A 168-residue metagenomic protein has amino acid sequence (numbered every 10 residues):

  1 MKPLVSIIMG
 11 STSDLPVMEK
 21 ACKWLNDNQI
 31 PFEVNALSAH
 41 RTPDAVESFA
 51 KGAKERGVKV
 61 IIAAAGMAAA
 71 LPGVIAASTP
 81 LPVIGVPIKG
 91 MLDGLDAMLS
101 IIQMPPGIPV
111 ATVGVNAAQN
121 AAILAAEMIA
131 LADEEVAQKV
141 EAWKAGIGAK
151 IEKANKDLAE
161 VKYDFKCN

Functional and structural regions predicted by a protein language model:
K2-R41: Glycine-rich phosphate/diphosphate-binding loop of Rossmann-like nucleotide-binding domains
P3, M9-P16, K20, L95-N168: C-terminal binding/interaction regions
L4-I7, F32-E33, K59-I61, L81-I84 (+1 more regions): Structural motif
D14-M18, T42-V46, A65-V74, L92-L95 (+1 more regions): Short glycine/serine/threonine-rich phosphate/pyrophosphate-binding segments that cradle anionic phosphate groups
A36, R41-V46, K54, L81: Short alpha-helical segments enriched in small residues
S38-A39, A64-A68, P87, T112-A117: Active-site nucleophile and cofactor-binding loops and adjacent substrate-binding regions of central metabolic enzymes
F49-P87: Glycine-rich phosphate-binding loop
S78-I102, P106: Glycine/small-residue-rich loop that forms an oxyanion/phosphate-binding "nest" at active or ligand-binding sites
